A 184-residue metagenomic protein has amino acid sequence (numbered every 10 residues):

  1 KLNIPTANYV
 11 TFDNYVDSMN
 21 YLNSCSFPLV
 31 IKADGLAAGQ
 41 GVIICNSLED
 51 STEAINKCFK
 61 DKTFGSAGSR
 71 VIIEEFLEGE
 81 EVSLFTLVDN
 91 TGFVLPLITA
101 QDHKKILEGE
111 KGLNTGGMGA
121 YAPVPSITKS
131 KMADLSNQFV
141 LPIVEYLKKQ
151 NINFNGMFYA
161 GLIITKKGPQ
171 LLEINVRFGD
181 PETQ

Functional and structural regions predicted by a protein language model:
K1-G41: A conserved helix-loop-beta module that forms one wall/lid of the active-site cleft in ATP-utilizing catalytic domains
G41-T183: Internal nucleotide-binding/catalytic subdomain
